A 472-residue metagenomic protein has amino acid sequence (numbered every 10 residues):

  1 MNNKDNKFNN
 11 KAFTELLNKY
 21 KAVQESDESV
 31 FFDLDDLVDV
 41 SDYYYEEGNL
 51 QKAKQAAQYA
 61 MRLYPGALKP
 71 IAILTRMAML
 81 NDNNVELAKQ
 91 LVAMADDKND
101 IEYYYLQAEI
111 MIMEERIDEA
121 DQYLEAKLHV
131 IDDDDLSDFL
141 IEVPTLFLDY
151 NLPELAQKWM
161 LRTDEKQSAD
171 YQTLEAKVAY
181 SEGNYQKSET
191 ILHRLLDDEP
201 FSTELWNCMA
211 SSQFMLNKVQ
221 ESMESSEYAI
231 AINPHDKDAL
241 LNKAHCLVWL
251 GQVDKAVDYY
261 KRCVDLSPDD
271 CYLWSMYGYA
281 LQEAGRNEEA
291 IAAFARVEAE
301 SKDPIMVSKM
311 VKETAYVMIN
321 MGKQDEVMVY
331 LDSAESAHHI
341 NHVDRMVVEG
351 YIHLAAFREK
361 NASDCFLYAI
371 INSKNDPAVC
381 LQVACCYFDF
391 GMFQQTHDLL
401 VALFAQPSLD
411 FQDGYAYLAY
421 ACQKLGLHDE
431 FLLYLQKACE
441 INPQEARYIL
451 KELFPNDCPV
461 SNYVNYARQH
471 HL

Functional and structural regions predicted by a protein language model:
D35, L68-K69, E102, L136-D138 (+9 more regions): Start-of-helix register in tetratricopeptide repeats
E46, L80-N81, M113, L146-D149 (+9 more regions): Register position in tetratricopeptide repeats
A60, L91-A95, K127, W159-T163 (+8 more regions): Canonical positions in the second alpha-helix
P65, K98-N99, D132-D134, K166-S168 (+8 more regions): Short coil turns that delineate tetratricopeptide repeat
D96-N99, H129-V130, E165-Q167, E298-A299 (+2 more regions): TPR/TPR-like (Sel1-like) alpha-helical repeat modules
